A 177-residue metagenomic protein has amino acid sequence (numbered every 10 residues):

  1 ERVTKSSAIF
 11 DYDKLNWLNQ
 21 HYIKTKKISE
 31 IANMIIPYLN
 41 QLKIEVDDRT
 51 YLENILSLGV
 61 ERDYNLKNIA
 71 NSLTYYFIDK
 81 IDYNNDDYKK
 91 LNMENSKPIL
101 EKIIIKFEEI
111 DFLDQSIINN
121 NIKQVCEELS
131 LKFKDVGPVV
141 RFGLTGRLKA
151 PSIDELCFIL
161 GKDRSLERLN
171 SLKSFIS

Functional and structural regions predicted by a protein language model:
E1-K43: A conserved active-site cap/scaffold subdomain adjacent to cofactor or substrate pockets
A8-K14, N170-S177: Charged/polar, low-hydrophobicity segments characteristic of intrinsically disordered regions and flexible loops
W17-H21, L58-Y64, Y75, P138-T145: Short, hydrophobic/amphipathic alpha-helical patches that form generic packing surfaces within helical domains
L18-N19, Y38, Y76-K80, L160-L166: Short alpha-helical linear motifs
K24-I28, K67, G146-I153: Short helix-capping/linker segments at secondary-structure and domain boundaries
I28-L131: Small-residue-rich helix-loop
Q115-I176: Charged substrate- and nucleic-acid-binding regions of tRNA-handling and nucleotidyl-transfer enzymes, centered on
